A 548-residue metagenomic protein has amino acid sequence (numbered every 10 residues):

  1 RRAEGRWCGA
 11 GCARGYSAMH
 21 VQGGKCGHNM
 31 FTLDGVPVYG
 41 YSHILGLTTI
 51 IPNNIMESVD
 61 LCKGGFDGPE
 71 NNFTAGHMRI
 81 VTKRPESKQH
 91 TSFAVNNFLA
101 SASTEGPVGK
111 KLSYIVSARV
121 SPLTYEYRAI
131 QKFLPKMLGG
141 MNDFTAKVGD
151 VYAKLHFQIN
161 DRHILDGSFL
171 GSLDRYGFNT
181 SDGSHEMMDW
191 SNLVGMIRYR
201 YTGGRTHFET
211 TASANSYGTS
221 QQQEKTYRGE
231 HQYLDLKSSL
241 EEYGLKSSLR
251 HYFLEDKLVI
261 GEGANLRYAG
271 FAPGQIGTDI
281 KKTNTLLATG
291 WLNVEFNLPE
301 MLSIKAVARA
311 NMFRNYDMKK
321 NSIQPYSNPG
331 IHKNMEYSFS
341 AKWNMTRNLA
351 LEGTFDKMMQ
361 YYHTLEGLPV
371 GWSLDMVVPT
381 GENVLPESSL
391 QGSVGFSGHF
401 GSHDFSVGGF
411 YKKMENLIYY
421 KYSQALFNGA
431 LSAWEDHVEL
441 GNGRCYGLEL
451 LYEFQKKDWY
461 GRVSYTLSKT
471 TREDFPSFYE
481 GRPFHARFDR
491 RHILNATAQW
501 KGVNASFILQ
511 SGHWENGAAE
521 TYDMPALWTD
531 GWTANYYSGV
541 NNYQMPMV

Functional and structural regions predicted by a protein language model:
R1-N53, E57-F66, H77: Periplasmic N-terminal accessory/gating domains of Gram-negative outer-membrane beta-barrel systems
H20, M30, S58-D67, A75-K83 (+4 more regions): Predominantly transmembrane beta-strands of Gram-negative outer membrane beta-barrel pores used for transport
K63, T82, N97-L99, V120-T124 (+13 more regions): Transmembrane beta-strands of outer-membrane beta-barrel pores
K88-H90, K136-M141, G177-M187, V194 (+10 more regions): Extracellular loop and loop/strand-boundary signature of outer-membrane beta-barrel proteins
H156-D174, D189-S322, K342-N344, G398 (+3 more regions): Face-selective signature of the C-terminal outer-membrane beta-barrel domain
G218-S220, Y268-A272, M312-N321, P329 (+3 more regions): Surface-exposed extracellular loop regions of Gram-negative outer-membrane beta-barrel proteins, predominantly
L236-S238, E242-K246, T283, T289-W291 (+4 more regions): Outer membrane beta-barrel strand-and-loop segments of large Gram-negative receptors, especially TonB-dependent
E300, M312, Y411-K413, S432-A519: Gram-negative outer-membrane beta-barrel transporters
